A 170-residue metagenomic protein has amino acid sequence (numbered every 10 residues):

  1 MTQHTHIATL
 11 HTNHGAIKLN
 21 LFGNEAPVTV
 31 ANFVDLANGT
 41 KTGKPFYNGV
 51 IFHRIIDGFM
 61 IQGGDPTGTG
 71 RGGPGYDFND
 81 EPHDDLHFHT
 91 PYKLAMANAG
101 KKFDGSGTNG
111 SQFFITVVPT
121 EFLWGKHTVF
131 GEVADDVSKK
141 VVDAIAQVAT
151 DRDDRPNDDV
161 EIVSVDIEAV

Functional and structural regions predicted by a protein language model:
M1-V170: Cyclophilin-like peptidyl-prolyl cis-trans isomerases
